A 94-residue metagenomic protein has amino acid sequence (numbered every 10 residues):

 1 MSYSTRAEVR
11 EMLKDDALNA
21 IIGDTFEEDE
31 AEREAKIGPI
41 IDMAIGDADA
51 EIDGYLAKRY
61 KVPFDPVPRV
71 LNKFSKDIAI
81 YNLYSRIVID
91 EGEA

Functional and structural regions predicted by a protein language model:
M1-L71: Conserved short "hinge" loops at termini or chain/domain junctions
A48, F74, G92-A94: Charged, low-complexity, helix-prone segments enriched in Lys/Glu/Asp/Gln
V70-I80: Core structural elements
Y81-A94: Short loop/turn elements at secondary-structure junctions
